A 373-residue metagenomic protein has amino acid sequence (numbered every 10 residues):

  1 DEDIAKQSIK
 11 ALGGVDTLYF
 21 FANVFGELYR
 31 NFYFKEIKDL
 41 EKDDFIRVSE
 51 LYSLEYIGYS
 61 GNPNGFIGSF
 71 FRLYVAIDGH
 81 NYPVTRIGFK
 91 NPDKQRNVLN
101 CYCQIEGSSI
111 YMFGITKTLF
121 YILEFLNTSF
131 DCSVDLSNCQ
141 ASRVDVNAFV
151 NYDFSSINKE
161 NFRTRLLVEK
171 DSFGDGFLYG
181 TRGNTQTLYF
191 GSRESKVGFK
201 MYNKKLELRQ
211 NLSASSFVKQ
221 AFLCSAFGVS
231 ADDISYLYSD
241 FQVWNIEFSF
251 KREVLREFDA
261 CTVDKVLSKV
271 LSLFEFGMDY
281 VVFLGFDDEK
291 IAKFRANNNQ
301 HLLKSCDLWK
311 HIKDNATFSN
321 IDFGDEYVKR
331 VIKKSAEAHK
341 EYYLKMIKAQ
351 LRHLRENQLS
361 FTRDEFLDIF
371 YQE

Functional and structural regions predicted by a protein language model:
D1-K329, Y342-E373: Structured, helix-rich domain cores that form ligand/interaction pockets
V331-E341: Basic, Lys/Arg-rich alpha-helical nucleic-acid-recognition elements, primarily the DNA-binding modules of transcription
